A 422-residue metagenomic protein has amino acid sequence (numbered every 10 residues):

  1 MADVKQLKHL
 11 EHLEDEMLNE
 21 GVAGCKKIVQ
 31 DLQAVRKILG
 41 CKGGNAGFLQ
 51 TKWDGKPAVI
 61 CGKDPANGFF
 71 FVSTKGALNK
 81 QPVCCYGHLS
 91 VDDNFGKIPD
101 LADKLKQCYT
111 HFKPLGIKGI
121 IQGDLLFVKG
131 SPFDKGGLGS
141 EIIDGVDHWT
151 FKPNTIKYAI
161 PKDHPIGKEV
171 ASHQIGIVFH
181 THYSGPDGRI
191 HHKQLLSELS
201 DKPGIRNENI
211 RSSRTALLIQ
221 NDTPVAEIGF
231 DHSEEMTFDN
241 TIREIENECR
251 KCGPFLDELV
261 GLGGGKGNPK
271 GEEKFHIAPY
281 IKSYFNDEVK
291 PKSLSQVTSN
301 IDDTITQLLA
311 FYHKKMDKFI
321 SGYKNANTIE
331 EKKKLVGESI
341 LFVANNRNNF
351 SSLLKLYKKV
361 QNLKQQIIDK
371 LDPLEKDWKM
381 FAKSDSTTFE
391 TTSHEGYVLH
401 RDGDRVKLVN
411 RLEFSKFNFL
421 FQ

Functional and structural regions predicted by a protein language model:
A2-G47, K52-P57, C61-Q422: Core nucleotide-handling region used for phosphoryl-transfer chemistry
